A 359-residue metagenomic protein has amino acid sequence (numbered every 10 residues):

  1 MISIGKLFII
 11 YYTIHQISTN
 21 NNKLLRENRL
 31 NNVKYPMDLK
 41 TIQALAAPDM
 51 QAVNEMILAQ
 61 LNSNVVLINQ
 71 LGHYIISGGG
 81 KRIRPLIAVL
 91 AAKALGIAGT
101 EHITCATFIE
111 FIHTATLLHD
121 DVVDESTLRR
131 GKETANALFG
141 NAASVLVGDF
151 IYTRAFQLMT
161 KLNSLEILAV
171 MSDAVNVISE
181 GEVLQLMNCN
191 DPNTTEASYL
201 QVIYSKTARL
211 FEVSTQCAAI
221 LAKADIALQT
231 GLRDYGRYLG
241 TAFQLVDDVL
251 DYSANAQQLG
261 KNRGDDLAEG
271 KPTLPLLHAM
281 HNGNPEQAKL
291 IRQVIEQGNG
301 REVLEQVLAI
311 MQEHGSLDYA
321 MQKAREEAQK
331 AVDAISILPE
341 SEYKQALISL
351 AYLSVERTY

Functional and structural regions predicted by a protein language model:
I4-Y359: All-alpha prenyltransferase/terpene-synthase fold signal
